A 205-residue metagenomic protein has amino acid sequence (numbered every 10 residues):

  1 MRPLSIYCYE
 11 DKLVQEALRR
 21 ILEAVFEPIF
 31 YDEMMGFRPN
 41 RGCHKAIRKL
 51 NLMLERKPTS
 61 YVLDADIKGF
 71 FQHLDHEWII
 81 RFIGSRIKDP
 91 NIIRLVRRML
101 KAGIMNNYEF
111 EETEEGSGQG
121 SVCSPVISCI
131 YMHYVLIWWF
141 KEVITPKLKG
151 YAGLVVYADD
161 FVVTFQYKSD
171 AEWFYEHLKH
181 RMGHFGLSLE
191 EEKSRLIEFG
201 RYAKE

Functional and structural regions predicted by a protein language model:
R2-C8: Conserved phosphate-binding loops in nucleotide/dinucleotide-binding enzymes
Q15: "…together with the soluble PPM/PP2C metallo-phosphatase catalytic core" -> "…together with the soluble PPM/PP2C
L18: Nucleotide/phosphate-binding loop and acidic/charged catalytic motifs in nucleotide-binding or -utilizing enzymes
L22-F30: Glycine-rich phosphate-binding segment of PLP-dependent enzymes
I29-K204: Conserved polymerase palm-domain catalytic core
